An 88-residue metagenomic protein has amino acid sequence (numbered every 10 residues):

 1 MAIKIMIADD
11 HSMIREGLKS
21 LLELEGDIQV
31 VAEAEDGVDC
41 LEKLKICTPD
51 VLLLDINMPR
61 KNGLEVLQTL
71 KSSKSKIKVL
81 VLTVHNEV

Functional and structural regions predicted by a protein language model:
A8-D9, A34, L52: Conserved sequence signature across two-component system core domains
D9, D55, T83: Active-site residues of response regulator receiver
D27-E35, K43: Short hydrophobic/Thr-rich beta-strand motif most characteristic of the beta2 strand and flanking loop of CheY-like
D36-D39, N62-E65, N86: Acidic catalytic/metal-coordinating carboxylates
E42, L64-K76: Short amphipathic alpha-helix used as the core "switch/output" element in two-component signaling
C47-L53: Active-site beta3 strand of CheY-like receiver
M58: Receiver (REC) domain active-site loop signature in two-component systems and cognate sites in sensor histidine kinases
K76-N86: A short, hydrophobic beta-strand element within the central beta-sheet of small alpha/beta folds
